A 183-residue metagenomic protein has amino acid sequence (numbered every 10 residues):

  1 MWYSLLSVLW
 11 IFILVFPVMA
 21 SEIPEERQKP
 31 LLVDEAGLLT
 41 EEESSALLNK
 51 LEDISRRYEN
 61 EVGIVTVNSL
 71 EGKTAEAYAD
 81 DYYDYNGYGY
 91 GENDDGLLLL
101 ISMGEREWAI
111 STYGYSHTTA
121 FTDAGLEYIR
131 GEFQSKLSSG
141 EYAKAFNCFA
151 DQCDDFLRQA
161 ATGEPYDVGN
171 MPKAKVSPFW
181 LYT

Functional and structural regions predicted by a protein language model:
Y3, L181-T183: Small-residue packing motifs within transmembrane alpha-helices
M19-L181: Folded, non-transmembrane soluble domains that reside on the lumenal/extracytoplasmic side of membranes
